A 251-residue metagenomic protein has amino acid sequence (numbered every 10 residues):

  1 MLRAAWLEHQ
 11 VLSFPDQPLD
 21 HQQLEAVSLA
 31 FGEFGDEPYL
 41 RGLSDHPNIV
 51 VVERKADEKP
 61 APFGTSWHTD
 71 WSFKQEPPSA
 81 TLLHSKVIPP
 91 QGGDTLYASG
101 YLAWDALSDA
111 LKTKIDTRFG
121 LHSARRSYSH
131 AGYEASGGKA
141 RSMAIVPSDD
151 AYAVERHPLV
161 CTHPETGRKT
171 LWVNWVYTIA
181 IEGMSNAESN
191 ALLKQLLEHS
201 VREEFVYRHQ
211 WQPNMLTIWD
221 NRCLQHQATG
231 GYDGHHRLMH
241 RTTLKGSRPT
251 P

Functional and structural regions predicted by a protein language model:
M1-I218, R222-P251: Fe(II)/2-oxoglutarate oxygenase catalytic core
